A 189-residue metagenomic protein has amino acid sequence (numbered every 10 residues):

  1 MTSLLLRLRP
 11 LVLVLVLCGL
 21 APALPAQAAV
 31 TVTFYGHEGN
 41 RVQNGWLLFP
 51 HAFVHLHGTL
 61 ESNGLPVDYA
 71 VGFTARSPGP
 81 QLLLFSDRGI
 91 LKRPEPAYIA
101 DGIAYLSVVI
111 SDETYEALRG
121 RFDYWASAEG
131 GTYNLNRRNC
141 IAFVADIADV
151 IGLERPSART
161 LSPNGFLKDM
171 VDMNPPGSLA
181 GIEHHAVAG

Functional and structural regions predicted by a protein language model:
M1-V12: Bacterial N-terminal signal peptides that target proteins for export
P10-A21: Bacterial N-terminal signal peptides
P22-A28: Sec/Tat signal peptide C-region and signal peptidase I cleavage site
A29-A104: Glycine-rich catalytic cores of cysteine/serine-nucleophile enzymes that process amide/ester linkages in cell-envelope
V30, N40-V42, G120-G189: Activation targets extended, charge/polar-rich intrinsically disordered C-terminal tails
L83-L135, F143: Mid-length scaffold segments of soluble, non-membrane domains
